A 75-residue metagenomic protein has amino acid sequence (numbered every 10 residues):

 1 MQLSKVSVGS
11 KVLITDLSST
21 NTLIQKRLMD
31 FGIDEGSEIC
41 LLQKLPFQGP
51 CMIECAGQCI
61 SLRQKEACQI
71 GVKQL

Functional and structural regions predicted by a protein language model:
M1-Q2: Absolute protein N-terminus
L13-D16, D30-G32, M52-C55, K73: Short, acidic/hydrophobic/Gly-rich beta-strand patch recurrent on exposed beta strands that often constitutes part
L23-R27: Short alpha-helix capping/helix-loop boundary micro-motifs
L45-L75: C-terminal structural segments of small proteins and small subunits
